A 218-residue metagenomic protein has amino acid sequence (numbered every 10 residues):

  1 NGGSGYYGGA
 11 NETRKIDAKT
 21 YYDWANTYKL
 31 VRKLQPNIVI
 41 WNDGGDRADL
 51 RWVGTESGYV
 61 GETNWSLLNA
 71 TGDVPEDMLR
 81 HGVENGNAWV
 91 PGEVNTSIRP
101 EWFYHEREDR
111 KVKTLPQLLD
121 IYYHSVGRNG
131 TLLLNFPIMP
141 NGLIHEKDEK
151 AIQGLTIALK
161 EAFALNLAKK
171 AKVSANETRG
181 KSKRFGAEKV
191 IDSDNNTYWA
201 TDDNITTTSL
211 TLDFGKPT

Functional and structural regions predicted by a protein language model:
N1-T206, K216: Mature catalytic domains of secreted/periplasmic carbohydrate-active enzymes
T208-L212: Short strand-edge motifs at loop-to-beta-strand transitions and within beta-strands of extracellular beta-rich domains
